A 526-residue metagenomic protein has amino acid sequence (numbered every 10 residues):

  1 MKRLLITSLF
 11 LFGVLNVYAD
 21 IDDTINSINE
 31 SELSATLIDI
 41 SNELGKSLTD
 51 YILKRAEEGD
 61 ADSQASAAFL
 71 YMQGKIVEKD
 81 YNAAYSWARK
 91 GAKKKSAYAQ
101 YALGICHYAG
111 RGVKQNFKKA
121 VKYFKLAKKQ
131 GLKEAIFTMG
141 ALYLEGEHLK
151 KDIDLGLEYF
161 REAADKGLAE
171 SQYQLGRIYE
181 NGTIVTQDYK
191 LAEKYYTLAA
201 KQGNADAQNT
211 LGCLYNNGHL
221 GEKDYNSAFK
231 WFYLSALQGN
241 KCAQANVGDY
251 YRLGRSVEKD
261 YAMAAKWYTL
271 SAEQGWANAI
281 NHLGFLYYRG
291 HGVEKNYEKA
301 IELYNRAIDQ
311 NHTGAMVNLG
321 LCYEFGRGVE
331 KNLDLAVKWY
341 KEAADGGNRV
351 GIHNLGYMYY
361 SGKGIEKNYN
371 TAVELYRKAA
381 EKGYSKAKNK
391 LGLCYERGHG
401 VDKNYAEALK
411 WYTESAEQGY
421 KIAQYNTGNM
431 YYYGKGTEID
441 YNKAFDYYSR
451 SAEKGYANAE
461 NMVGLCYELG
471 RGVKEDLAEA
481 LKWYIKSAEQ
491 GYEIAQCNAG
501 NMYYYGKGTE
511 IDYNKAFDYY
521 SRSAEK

Functional and structural regions predicted by a protein language model:
M1-D20: Classical Sec-dependent N-terminal signal peptides that target proteins to the secretory pathway
D20-E58: N-terminal leader/linker segments that initiate helical-solenoid repeat arrays
I38-S47, K79-N82, N116-F117, D152-I153 (+10 more regions): Helix-turn-helix repeat elements of alpha-solenoid scaffolds
L53, R89, C106, R161 (+19 more regions): Arginine-selective low-complexity/disordered segments
E57-D60, Q73-K75, K93-S96, A109-R111 (+33 more regions): Short helix-capping/linker turns of helical repeat alpha-solenoids
S66-Q73, A102-A109, I136-E145, Q174-N181 (+9 more regions): Hydrophobic face of amphipathic alpha-helices that form TPR/SEL1-like repeat modules and related alpha-solenoid
